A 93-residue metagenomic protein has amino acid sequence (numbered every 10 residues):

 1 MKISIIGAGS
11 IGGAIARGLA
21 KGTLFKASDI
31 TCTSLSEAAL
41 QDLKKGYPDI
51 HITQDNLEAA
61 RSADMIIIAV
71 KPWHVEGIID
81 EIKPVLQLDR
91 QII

Functional and structural regions predicted by a protein language model:
M1-Q54, E58-S62: NAD(P)+-binding Rossmann beta1-loop-alpha1 motif at the extreme N-terminus of oxidoreductases
H51-I93: Rossmann-fold NAD(P) dinucleotide-binding segment
